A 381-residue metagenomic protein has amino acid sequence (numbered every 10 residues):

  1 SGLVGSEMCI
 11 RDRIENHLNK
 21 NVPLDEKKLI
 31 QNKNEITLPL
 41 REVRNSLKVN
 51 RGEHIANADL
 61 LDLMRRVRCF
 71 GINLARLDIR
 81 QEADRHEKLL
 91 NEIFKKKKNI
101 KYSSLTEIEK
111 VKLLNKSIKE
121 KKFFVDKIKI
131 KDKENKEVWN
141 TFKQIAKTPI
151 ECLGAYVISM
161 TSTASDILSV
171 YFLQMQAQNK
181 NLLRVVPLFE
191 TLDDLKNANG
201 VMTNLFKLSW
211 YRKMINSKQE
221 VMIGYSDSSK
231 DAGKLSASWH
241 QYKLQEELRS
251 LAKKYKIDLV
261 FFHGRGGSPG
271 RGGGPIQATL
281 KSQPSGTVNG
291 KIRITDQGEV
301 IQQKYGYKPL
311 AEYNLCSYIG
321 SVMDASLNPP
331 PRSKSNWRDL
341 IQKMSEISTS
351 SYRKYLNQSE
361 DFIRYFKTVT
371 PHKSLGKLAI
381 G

Functional and structural regions predicted by a protein language model:
G2-C9: Short, small-residue-biased leader/transition segments that mark boundaries at the very start of proteins
K27-L38, N45-R51, I55-Q81: Extended, charged alpha-helical coiled-coil/arm scaffolds that mediate oligomerization and mechanical coupling in large
L29, K33, L60, K110-K112 (+6 more regions): Structured alpha-helical segments in the cores of large, soluble enzyme domains
R68, N73, D78-R80, R85-E87 (+9 more regions): Acidic, glycine-enriched catalytic cores built around paired aspartates
L77, G154-I158, N181-L188, Q219-I223 (+1 more regions): Hydrophobic faces of well-ordered beta-strands that scaffold small-molecule active sites in alpha/beta enzyme cores
I79, H86-N91, L168-F172, N197-V201 (+3 more regions): Short acidic, glycine/serine/threonine-rich loops at helix termini
I79-A83, I130, A155-T163, V185-D194 (+2 more regions): Conserved short loop/turn motifs at secondary-structure junctions
L89-N91, K97-S103, L168-Q178, L182 (+1 more regions): Carboxylate/His-rich catalytic cores and anion/metal-binding grooves
